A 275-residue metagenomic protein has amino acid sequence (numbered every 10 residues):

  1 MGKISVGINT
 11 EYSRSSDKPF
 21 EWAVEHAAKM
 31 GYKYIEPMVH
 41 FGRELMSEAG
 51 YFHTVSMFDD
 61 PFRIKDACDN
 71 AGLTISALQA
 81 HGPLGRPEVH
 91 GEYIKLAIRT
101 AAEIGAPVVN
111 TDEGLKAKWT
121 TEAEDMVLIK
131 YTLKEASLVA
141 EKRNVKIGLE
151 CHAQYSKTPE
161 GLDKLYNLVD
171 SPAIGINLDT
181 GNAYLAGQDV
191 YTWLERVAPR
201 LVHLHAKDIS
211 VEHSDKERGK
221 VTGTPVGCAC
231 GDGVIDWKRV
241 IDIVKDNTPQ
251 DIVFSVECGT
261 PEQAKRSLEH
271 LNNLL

Functional and structural regions predicted by a protein language model:
G2-T10, R14, K18, W22-V24 (+3 more regions): Acidic/histidine-rich catalytic cores of soluble enzymes
Y12-R14, V39-R43, H81-L84, E113-A117 (+4 more regions): Active-site-proximal loop/turn and secondary-structure-junction residues that shape catalytic pockets, frequently
W22-A28, Y34, P61-N70, T74 (+3 more regions): Active-site acidic/histidine proton-transfer and metal-coordination neighborhood in alpha/beta enzyme cores
Y32, A106, L201, P249-D251: A structural motif
E36-R63, K116-T120: Glycine-rich, proline-tolerant flexible connector loops at the mouths of alpha/beta enzymes
A49-V55, A123-E124, G223-A229: Short glycine-enriched, charge-decorated loop/helix-capping segments at active-site entrances that position
S255-K265: A short, acidic, flexible beta-alpha connecting loop/helix-capping segment that sits on the rim of active
A264-L275: C-terminal helical cap(s) of enzyme catalytic domains, especially alpha/beta-barrels
